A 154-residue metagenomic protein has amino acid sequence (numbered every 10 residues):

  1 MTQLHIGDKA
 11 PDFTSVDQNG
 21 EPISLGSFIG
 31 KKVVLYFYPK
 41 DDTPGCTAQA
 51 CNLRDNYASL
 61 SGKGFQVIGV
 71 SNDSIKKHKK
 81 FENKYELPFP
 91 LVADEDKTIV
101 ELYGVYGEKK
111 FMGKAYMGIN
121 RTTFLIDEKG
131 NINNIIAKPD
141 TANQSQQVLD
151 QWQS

Functional and structural regions predicted by a protein language model:
M1-S154: Chalcogenol-based redox active-site neighborhoods
